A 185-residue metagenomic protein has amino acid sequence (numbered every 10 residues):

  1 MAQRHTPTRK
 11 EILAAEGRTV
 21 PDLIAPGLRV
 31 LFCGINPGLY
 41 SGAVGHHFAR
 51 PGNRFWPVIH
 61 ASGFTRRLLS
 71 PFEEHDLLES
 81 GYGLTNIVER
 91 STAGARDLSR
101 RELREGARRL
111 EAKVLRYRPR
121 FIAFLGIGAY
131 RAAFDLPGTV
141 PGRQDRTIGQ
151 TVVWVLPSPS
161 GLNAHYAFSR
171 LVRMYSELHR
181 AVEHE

Functional and structural regions predicted by a protein language model:
M1-P21, A25-P26, P51, S91-A107 (+1 more regions): C-terminal capping/extension of enzyme domains
T19-A25, L68-L77, K113: Short amphipathic alpha-helices and their capping/turn segments at secondary-structure boundaries
I24, R29-I35: Short, hydrophobic/glycine-enriched beta-strand segments
L31-C33, L125, L156: Short hydrophobic segments within beta-strands
N36-Y40, E89-T92, G128-Y130, S160-L162: Short, solvent-exposed loop/turn segments at secondary-structure junctions
S41-R101: Short, surface-exposed acidic-centric catalytic microdomains
S41-V44, R131-D135, H165-Y166: Short glycine-/acidic-enriched loop or helix-start segments at secondary-structure transitions that form or flank
E79-L136: Internal catalytic-core helix/loop-beta-alpha segment that presents or stabilizes conserved functional determinants
